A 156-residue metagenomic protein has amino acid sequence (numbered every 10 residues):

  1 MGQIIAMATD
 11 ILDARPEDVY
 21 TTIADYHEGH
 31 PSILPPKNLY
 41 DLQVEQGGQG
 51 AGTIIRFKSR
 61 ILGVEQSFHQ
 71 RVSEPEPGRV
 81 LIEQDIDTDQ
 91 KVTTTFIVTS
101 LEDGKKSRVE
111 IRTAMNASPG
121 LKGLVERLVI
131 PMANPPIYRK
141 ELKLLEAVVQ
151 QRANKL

Functional and structural regions predicted by a protein language model:
M1-Q46: Hydrophobic ligand-binding cavity/cleft-lining segments
Q3-I11, I54, S67, V80 (+2 more regions): Intrinsic-disorder/low-complexity, polar/charged segments enriched in Ser/Thr/Lys/Arg/Asp/Glu/Gln
L12-A14, I61-G63, E74-E76, Q90 (+2 more regions): Beta-strand elements of well-folded, non-transmembrane domains
D13-E17, G47-Q49, S73-G78, I97-R108: A short, structured loop/turn motif at beta-sheet edges
E17, Q66, P131-R139, K143: Short, well-ordered alpha-helical segments
I23, H27, L34, V72 (+3 more regions): Hydrophobic alpha-helical core bundles mediating ligand binding, dimerization, or RNAP-core interactions
D41-D89, K140-L156: Glycine-rich portal/gate segments that line the openings of hydrophobic small-molecule binding cavities
Q84-R139, L156: Beta-strand/loop substructures that line and gate deep hydrophobic ligand-binding cavities in soluble
